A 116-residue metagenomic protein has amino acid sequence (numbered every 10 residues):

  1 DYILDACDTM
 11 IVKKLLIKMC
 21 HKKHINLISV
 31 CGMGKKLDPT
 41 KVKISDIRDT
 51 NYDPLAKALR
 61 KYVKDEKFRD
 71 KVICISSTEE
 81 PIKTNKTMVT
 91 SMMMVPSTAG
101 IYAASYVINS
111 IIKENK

Functional and structural regions predicted by a protein language model:
Y2-D46: ADP-ribose/adenylate-binding Rossmann-like module
V12, L27, L37, D49-K116: Glycine-rich phosphate/adenylate-binding loop
